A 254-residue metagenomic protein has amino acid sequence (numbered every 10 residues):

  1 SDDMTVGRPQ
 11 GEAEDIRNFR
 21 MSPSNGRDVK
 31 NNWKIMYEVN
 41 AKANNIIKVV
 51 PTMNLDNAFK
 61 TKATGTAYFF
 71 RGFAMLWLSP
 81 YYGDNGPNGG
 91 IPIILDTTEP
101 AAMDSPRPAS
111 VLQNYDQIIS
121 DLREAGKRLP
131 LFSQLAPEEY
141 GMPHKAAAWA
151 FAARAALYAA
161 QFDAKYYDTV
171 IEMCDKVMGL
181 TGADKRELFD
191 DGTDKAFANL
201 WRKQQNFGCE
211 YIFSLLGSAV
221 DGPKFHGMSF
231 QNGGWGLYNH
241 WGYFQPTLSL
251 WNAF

Functional and structural regions predicted by a protein language model:
S1-E12, G83, G89-I91, Y115 (+2 more regions): An aromatic- and glycine-enriched ligand-binding surface/loop that stacks and positions planar moieties
R8-G83, D104-D116, L122-A136: Conserved, well-structured interaction surfaces
I16, N88, A101: Residue-level signal for pocket-adjacent positions within structured domains
E38-A41, P87-I94: Short coil-to-beta-strand
T66-Y68, I93, A148: Extended hydrophobic secondary-structure segments that form protein cores and membrane-embedded regions
L95-A101: Short linear capping/connector segments at secondary-structure termini
E139: Catalytic cores of nucleophile-dependent amide-cleaving enzymes
